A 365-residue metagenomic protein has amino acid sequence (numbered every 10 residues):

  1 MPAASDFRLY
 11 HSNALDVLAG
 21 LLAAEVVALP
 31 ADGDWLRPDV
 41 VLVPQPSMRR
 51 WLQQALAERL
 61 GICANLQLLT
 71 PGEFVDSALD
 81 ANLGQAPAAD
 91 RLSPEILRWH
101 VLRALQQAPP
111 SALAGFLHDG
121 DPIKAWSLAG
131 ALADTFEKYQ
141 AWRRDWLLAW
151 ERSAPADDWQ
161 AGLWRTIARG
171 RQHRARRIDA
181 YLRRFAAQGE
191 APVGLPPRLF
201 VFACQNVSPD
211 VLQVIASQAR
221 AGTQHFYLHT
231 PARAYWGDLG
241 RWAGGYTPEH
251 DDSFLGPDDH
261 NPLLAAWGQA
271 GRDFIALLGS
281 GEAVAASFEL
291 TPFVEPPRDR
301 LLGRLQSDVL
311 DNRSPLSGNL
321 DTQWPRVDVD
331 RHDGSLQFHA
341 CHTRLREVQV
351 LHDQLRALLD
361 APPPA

Functional and structural regions predicted by a protein language model:
M1-A365: Nucleic acid-machinery interaction/catalytic patches
